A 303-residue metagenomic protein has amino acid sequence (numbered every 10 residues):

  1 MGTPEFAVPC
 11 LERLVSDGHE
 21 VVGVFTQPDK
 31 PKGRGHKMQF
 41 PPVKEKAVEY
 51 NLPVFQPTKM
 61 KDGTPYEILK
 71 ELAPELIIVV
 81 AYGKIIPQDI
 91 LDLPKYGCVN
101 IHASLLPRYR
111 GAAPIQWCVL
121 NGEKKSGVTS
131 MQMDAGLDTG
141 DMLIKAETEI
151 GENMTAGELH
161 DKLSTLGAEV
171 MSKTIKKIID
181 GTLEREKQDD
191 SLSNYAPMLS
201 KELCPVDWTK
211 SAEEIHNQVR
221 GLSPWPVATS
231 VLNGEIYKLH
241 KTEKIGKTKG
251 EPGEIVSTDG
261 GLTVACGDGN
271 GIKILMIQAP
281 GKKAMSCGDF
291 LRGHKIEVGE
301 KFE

Functional and structural regions predicted by a protein language model:
M1-G35: N-terminal Rossmann-like dinucleotide-binding module
G2, V24, A47, I77 (+7 more regions): A residue-level signal for conserved active-site and pocket-lining positions in enzyme catalytic cores
S16-D17, Q27, L76-Y195, E202: Donor/substrate-binding cores of folate-linked one-carbon enzymes
E20, N51-P53, G97: Conserved beta-strand segments of alpha/beta enzyme cores
P31-A73: N-terminal glycine-/serine-/threonine-rich beta1-alpha1-beta2 phosphate-ribose binding loop of Rossmann-like
P197-K210: Acyl-group handling in specialized metabolite and lipid biosynthesis
T209-E303: An anion-binding loop in the catalytic cleft
